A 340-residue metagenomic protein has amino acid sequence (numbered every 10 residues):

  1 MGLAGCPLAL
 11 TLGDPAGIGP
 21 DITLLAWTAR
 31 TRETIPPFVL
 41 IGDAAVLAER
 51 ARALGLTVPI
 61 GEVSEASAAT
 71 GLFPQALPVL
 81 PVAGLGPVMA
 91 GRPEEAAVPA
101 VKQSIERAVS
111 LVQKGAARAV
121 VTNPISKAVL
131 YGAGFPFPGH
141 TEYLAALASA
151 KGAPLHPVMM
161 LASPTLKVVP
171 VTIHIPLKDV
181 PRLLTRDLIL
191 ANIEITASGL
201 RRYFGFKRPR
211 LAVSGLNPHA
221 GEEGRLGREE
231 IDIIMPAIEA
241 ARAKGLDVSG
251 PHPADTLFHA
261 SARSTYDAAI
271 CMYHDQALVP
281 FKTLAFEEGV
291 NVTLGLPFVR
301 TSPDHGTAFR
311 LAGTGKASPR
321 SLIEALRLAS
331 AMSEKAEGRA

Functional and structural regions predicted by a protein language model:
M1-E142, L183, D187-M272, Q276-N291 (+3 more regions): Contiguous, glycine/small-aliphatic-enriched amphipathic segments in soluble metabolic enzymes
F38, T141, P157-V158, K167-V169: Small-molecule pocket liners
L54-G55, A148-G152, I175, F204: A broad structural signal for alpha-helix termini and local helix breaks/kinks
A146-V158, A162-L166, L294-R310: Short, flexible loop segments at boundaries between secondary-structure elements
L161-A191: Ligand-binding beta-strand-loop-alpha-helix segment within the catalytic cores of soluble metabolic enzymes
